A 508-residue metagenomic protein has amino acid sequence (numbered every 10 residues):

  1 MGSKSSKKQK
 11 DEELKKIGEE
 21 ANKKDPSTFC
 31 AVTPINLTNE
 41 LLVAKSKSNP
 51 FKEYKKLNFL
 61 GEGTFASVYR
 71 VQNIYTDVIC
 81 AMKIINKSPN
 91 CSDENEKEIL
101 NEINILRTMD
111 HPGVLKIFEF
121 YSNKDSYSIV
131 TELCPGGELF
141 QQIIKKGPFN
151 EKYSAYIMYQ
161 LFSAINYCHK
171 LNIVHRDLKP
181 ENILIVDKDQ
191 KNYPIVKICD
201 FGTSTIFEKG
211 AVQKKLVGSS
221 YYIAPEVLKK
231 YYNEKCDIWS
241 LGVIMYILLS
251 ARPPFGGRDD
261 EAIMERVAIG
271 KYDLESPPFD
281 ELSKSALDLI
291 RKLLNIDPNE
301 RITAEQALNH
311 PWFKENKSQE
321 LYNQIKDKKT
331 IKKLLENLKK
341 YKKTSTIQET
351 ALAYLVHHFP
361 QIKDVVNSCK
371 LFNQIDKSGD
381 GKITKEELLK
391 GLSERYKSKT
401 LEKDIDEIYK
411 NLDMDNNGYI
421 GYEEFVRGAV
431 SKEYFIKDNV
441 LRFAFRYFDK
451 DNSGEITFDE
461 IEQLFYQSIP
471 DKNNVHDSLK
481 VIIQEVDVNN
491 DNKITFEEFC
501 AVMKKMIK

Functional and structural regions predicted by a protein language model:
L57-T64, V68: Protein kinase glycine-rich loop
S67-S88: Glycine-rich ATP phosphate-binding loop
I84-M109: Conserved N-lobe beta3->alphaC-helix segment of eukaryotic protein kinase catalytic domains
E119-F120: A short, aromatic-enriched beta-strand patch in the conserved N-lobe beta-sheet of the protein kinase catalytic domain
D125-E138: Conserved short submotifs of the Hanks-type protein kinase catalytic core that shape the nucleotide-binding pocket
I157-M158: Activation segment signature within eukaryotic-like protein kinase domains
L352-A353, K382-S398, G421-K432, T457-P470 (+1 more regions): Amphipathic regulatory helices of Ca2+-sensor modules
